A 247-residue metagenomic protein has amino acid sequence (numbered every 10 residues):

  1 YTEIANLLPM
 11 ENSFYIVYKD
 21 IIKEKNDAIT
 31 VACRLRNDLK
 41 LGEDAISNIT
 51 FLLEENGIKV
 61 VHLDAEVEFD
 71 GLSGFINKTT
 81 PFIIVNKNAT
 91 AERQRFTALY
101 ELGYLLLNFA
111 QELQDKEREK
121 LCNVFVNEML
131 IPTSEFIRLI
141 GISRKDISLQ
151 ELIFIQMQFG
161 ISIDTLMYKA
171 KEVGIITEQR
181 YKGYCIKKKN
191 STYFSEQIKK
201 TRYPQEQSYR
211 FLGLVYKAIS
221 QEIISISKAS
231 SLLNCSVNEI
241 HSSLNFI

Functional and structural regions predicted by a protein language model:
Y1-I247: Active-site hotspot residues in diverse enzymes, especially metal/ion-binding acidic/histidine motifs
